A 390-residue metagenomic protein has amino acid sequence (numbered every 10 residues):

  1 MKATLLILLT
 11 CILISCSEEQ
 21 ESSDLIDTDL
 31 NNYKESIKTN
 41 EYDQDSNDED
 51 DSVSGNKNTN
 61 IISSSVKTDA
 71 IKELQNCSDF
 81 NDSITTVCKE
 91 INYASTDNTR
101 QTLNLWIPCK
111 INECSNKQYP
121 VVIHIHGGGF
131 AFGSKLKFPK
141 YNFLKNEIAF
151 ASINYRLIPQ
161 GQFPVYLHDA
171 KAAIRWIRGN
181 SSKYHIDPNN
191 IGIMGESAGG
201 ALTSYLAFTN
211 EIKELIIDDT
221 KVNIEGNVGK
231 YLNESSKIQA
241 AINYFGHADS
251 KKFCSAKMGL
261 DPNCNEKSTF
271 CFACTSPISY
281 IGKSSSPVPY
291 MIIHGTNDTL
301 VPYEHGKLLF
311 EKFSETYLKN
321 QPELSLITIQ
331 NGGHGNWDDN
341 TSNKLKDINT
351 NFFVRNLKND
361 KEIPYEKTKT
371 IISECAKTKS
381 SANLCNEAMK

Functional and structural regions predicted by a protein language model:
C16-A70: Bacterial Sec-dependent N-terminal signal peptides
I61-S115: N-terminal cap/lid segment of alpha/beta-hydrolase-fold proteins
K117-G127: Short beta-strand element of the alpha/beta-hydrolase
K135-A151: Short amphipathic alpha-helix adjacent to the substrate-entry channel of hydrolases
Q162-S181: Alpha/beta-hydrolase active-site loop
G179-S255: Primarily recognizes the serine-hydrolase "nucleophile elbow" in alpha/beta-hydrolase and SGNH/GDSL folds
I292-H294, D298: Short beta-strand/loop motif that positions the catalytic acidic residue of the alpha/beta-hydrolase fold
Y303-F310, S314-K390: C-terminal catalytic histidine-bearing segment of alpha/beta-hydrolase fold enzymes
